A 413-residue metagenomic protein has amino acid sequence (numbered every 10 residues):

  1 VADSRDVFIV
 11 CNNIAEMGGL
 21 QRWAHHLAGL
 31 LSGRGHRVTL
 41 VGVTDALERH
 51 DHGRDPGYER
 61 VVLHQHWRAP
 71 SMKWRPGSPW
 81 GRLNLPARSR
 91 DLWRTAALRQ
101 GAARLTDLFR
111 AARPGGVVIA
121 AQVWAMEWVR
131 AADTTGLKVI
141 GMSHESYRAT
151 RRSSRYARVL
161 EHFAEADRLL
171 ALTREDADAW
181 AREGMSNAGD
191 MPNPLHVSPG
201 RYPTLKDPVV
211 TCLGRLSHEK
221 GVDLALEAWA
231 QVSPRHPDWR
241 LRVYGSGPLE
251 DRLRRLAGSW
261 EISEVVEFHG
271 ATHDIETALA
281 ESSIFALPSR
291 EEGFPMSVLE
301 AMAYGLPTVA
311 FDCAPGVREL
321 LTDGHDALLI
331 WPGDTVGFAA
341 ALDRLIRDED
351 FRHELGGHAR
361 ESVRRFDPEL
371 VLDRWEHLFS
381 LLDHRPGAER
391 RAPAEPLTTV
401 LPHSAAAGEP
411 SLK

Functional and structural regions predicted by a protein language model:
I9, P203-K220, L226-W229: Conserved donor-binding/catalytic core segment of Leloir-type glycosyltransferases
V10-M17, L30-L92: N-terminal strand-loop element at the rim of the active site of nucleotide-sugar-dependent glycosyltransferases
I140-R148, L160-G200: Donor nucleotide-sugar binding/catalytic pocket of nucleotide-sugar-dependent glycosyltransferases
R254-G270: Nucleotide-activated donor-binding/catalytic signature segment of Leloir-type glycosyltransferases, i.e., the conserved
A271, R290: Aromatic "clamp/platform" in nucleotide-sugar-dependent glycosyltransferases that forms part of the donor/acceptor
P307-F311: Short hydrophobic beta-strand element within catalytic cores of glycosyltransferases and related nucleotide-activated
T322-G324, L328-T335, R344-E349: Conserved acidic donor-binding segment of nucleotide-sugar-dependent glycosyltransferases
G337, R344, F351-R365, H377: A short, well-ordered alpha-helix in the C-terminal region of glycosyltransferases
